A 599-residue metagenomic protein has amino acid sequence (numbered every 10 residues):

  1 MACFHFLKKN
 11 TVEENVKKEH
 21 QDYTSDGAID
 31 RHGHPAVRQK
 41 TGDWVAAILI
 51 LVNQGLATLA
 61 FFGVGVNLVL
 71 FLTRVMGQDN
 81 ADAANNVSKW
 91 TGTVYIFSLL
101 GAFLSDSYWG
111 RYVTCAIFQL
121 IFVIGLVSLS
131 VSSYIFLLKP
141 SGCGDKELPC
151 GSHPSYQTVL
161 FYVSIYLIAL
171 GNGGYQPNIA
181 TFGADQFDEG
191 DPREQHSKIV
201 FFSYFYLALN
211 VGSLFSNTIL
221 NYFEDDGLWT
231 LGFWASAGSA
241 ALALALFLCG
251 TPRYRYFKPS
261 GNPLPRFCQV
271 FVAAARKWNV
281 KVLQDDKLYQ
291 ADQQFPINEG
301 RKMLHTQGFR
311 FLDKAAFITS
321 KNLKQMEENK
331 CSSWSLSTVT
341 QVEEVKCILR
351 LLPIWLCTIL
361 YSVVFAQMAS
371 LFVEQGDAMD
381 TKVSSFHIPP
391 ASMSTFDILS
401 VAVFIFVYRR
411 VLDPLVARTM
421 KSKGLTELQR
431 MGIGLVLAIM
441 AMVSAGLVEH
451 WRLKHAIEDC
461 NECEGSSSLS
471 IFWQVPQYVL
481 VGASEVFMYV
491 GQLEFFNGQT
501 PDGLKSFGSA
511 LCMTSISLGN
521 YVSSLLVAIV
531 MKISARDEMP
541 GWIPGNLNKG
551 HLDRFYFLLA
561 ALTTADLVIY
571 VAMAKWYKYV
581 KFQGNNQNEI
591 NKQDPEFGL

Functional and structural regions predicted by a protein language model:
A2-G144, G151-L599: Hydrophobic transmembrane alpha-helices of multi-pass solute transporters/permeases
